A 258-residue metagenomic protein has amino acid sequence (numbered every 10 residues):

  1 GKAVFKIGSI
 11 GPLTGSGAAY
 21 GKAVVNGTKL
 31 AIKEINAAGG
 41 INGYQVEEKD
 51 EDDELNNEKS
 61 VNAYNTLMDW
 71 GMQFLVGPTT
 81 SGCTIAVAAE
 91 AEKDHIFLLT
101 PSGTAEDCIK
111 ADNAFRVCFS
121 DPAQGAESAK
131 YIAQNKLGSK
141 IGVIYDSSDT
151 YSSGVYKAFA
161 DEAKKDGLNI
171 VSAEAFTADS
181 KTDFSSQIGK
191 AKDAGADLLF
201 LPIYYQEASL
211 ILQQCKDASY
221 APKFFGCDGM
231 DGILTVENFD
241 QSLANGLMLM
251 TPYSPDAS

Functional and structural regions predicted by a protein language model:
G1-G11, A37-Q45, A133-K140: Immediate post-signal peptide segment of exported/extracytoplasmic ligand-binding proteins
G1-G27, E51-N57, T79-T80, I144-S153 (+2 more regions): Extracytoplasmic "Venus flytrap"
V4, A19-V24, A38-C108, V117 (+2 more regions): Beta-alpha junction/loop-to-helix N-cap segments that form part of ligand/metal-binding clefts
Y20-N42, K157-K164: Short, polar/charged alpha-helical segment
L67-T79, L99-P101, I141-Y145, G195-Y205 (+2 more regions): Periplasmic-binding protein-like
S81-E92, D183, G189, A194-A218: Hydrophobic alpha-helical
A114-T177, D197-L198: An alpha-beta-alpha
L212-S258: Extracellular/periplasmic periplasmic-binding protein-like sensory domains
